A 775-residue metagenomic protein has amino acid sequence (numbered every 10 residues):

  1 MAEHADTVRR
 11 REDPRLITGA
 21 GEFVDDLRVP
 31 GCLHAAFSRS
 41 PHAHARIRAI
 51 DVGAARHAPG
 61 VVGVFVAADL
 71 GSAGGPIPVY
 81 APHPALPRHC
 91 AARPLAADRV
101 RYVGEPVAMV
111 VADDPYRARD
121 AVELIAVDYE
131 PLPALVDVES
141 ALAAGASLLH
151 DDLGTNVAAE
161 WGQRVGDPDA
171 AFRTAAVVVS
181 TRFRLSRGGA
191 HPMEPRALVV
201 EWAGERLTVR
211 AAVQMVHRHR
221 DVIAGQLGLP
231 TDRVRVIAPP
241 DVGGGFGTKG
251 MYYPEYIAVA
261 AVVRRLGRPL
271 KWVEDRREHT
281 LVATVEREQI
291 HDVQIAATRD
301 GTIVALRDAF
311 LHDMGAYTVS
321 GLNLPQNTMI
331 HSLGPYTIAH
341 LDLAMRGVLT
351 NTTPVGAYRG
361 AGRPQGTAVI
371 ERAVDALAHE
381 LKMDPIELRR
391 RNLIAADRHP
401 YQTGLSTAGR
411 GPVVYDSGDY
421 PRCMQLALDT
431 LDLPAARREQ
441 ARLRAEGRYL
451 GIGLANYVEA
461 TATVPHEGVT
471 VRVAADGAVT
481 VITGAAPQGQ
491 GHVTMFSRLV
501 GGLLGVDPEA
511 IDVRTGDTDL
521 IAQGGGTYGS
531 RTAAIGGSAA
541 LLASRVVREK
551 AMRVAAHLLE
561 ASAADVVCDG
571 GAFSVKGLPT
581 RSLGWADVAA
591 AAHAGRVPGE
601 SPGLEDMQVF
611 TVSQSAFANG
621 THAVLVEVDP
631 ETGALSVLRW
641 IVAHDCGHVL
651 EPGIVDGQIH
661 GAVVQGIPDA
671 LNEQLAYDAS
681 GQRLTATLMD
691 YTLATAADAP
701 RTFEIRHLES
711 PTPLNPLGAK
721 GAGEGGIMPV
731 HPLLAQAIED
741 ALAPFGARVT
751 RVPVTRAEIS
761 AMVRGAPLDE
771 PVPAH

Functional and structural regions predicted by a protein language model:
M1-A159, V178: Flexible, low-hydrophobicity surface segments
D6, E12-R15, H83-P87, T155-L198 (+5 more regions): Glycine-rich loop/linker segments at domain edges
A58, A67-A68, G228-R235, V263-L270 (+4 more regions): C-terminal catalytic domains of large/alpha subunits in multi-subunit enzymes
G74-V79, A121-L124, R220-V222, F246-Y252 (+11 more regions): Short acidic, glycine/serine/threonine-rich loops at helix termini
Y80-P82, R173-G188, W272-H279, G447-N456 (+1 more regions): Short Pro/Gly-enriched beta-strand edge/turn motifs at strand-loop
H83, Q214-V216, A224-G228, M251-V262 (+4 more regions): A glycine- and small-aliphatic-rich helix-loop capping segment at beta-alpha/alpha-beta transitions that lines
P168-L227, Q326, I330, G451-A478 (+2 more regions): Conserved beta-alpha junction segments in alpha/beta enzyme cores
R235, P240, G245-G267, K271-V273 (+1 more regions): Thiamine diphosphate
